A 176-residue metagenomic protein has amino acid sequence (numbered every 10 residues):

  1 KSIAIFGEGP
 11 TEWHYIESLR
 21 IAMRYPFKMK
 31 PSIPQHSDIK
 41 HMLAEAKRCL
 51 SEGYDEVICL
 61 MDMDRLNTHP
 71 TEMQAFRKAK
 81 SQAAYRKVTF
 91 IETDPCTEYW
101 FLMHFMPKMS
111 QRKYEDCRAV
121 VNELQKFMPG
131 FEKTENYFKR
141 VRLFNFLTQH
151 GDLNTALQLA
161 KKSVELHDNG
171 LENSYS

Functional and structural regions predicted by a protein language model:
K1-S2, W13-S32, K47, S51-E56 (+1 more regions): C-terminal accessory helical subdomains adjacent to catalytic cores in phosphodiester- and nucleotide-handling enzymes
G7-E12: Short glycine-enriched loops at secondary-structure junctions
D38-E45: Structural motif
